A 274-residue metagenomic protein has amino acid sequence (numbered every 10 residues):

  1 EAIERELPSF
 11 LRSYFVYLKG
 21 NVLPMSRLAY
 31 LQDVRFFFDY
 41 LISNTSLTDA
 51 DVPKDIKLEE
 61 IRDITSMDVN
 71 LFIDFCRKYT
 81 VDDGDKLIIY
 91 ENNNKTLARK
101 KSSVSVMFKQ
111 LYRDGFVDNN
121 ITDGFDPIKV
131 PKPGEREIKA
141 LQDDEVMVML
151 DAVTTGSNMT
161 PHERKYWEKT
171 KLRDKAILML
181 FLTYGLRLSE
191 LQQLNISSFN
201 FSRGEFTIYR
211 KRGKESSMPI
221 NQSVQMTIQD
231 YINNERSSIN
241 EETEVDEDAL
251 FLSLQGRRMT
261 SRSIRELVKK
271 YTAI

Functional and structural regions predicted by a protein language model:
E1-I274: Conserved catalytic core of the tyrosine transesterase superfamily
